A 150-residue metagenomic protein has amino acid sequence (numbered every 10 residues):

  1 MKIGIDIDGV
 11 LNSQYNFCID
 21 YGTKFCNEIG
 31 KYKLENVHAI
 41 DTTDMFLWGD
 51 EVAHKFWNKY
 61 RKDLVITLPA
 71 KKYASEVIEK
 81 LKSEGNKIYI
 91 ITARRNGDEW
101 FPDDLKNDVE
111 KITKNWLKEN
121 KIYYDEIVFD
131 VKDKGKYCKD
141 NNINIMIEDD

Functional and structural regions predicted by a protein language model:
M1-V52: Active-site neighborhood of HAD-like aspartate-dependent phosphohydrolases
D6, I91-A93, I147: Short hydrophobic segments within beta-strands
V10-L11, F17-C18, R94-D98, I122 (+1 more regions): Short, solvent-exposed loop/turn segments at secondary-structure junctions
M45-R61, I88, R95: Short, basic/glycine-rich phosphate-binding loops at helix/coil junctions that contact nucleotide phosphates
V65-A70, A74-E110: Substrate-recognition element of Asp-dependent hydrolases with the DxDx(T/V) motif
K87-Y89, E126, I145: A structural signal for isolated positions on well-ordered beta-strands in alpha/beta enzyme cores
K111-I127: Structural recognition of alpha->loop->beta junctions
D130-D150: Conserved Lys-Pro-Asp/Glu-containing loop-to-beta segment of HAD-superfamily phosphomonoesterases, centered on
